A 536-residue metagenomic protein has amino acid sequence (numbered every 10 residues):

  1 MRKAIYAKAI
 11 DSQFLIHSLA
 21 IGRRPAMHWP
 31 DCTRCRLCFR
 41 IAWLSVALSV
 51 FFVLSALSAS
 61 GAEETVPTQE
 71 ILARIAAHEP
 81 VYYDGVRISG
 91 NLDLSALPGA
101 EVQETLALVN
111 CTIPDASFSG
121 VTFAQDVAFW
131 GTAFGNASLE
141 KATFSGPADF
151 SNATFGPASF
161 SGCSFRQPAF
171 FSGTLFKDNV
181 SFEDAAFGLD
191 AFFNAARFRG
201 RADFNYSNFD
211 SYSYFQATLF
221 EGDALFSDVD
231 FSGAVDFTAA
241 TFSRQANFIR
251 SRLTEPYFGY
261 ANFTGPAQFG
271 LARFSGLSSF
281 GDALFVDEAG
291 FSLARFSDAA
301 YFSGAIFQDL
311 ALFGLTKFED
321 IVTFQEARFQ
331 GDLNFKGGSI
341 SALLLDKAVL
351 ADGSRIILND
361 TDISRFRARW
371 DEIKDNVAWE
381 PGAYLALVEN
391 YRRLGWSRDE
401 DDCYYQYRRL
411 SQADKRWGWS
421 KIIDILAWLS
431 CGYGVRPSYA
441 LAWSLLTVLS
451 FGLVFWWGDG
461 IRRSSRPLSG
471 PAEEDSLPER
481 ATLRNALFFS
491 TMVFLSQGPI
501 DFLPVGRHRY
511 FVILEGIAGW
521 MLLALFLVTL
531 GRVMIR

Functional and structural regions predicted by a protein language model:
M1-F39: N-terminal secretory signal peptides that target proteins for export/translocation
Y6, F14, F39, F51-F52 (+3 more regions): Aromatic (phenylalanine/tyrosine) cluster motif
A42-A56: Bacterial N-terminal signal peptides
G61-I423: N-terminal leader/targeting and pre-domain segments
K421-P437, S464-A518, L525: Pore-loop/selectivity-filter region of tetrameric P-loop cation channels
S438-D459, I517-L522: Selective detector of the "anchor" transmembrane alpha-helix that sits immediately C-terminal
F455-S469, T529-R536: Juxtamembrane/interface segments at transmembrane-helix termini
